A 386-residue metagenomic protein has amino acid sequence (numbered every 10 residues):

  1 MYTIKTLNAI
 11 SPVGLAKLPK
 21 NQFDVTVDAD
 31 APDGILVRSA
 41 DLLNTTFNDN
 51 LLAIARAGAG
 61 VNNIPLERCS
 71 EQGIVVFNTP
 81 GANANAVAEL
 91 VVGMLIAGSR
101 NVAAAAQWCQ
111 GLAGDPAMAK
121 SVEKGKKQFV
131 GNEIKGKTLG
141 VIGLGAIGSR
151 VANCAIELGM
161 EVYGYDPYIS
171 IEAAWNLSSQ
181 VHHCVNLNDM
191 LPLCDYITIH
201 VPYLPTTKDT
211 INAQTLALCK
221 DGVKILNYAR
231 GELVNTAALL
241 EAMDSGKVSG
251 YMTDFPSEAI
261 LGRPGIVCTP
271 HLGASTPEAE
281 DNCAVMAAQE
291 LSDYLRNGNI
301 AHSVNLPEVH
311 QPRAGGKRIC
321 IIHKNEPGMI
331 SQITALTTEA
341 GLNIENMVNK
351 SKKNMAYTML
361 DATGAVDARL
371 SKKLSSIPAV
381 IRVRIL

Functional and structural regions predicted by a protein language model:
M1-T79, P192, N212-Q214, L218 (+3 more regions): An N-terminal-biased, well-structured beta-alpha scaffold segment characteristic of Rossmann-like dinucleotide-binding
L43-T45, P167-I260, S275: Rossmann-like adenosine-cofactor binding region
P80-T138, N299-V304: Phosphate-binding beta-alpha-beta segment of Rossmann-like dinucleotide-binding domains, i.e., the NAD(P)
A88-Q107, N153-M160, M286-N299, T334-T338 (+1 more regions): Oxidoreductase and adenylate-handling cofactor-binding alpha/beta cores
L144-G145: Glycine-rich Rossmann-fold phosphate-binding loop(s) that bind the pyrophosphate of adenine dinucleotide cofactors
G148-S149: N-terminal Rossmann-fold NAD(P) dinucleotide-binding loop
A213, D221-R313, Y357, K372 (+1 more regions): Rossmann-like dinucleotide-binding domain for NAD(H)/NADP(H)
A301, N305-L386: A conserved regulatory-domain signal marking ACT and ACT-like small-molecule sensing domains and adjacent regulatory
